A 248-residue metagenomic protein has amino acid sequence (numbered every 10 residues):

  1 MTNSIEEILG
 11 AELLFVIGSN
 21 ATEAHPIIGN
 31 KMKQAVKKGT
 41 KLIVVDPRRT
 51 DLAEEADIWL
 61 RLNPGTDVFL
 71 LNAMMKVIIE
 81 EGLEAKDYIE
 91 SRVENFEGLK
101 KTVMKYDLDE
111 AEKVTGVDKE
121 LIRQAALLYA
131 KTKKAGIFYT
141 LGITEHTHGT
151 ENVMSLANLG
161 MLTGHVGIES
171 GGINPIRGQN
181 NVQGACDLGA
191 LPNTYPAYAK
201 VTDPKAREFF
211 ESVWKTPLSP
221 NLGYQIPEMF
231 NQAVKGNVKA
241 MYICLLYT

Functional and structural regions predicted by a protein language model:
M1-N181, D203-L246: Cofactor-pocket helix-loop regions in the catalytic cores of large enzyme subunits
M161, C186-D187: A contiguous, basic/glycine-rich beta-loop/short-helix subdomain that forms a polymer-engagement track
N181, L188-A197: Surface-exposed loop and adjacent secondary-structure segments within mature catalytic domains
K200: Mobile, glycine-enriched helix-loop/loop "lid" segments at the mouths of ligand-binding/catalytic clefts that gate
